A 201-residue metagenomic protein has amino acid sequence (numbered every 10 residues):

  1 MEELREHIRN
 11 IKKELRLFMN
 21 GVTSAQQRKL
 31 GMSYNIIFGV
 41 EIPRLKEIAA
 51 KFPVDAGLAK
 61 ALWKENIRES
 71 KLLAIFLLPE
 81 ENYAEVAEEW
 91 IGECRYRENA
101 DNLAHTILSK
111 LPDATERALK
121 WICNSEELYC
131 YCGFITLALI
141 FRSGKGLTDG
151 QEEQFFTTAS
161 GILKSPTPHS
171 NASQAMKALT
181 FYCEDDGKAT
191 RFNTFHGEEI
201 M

Functional and structural regions predicted by a protein language model:
M1-M201: Alpha-helical scaffold domains
